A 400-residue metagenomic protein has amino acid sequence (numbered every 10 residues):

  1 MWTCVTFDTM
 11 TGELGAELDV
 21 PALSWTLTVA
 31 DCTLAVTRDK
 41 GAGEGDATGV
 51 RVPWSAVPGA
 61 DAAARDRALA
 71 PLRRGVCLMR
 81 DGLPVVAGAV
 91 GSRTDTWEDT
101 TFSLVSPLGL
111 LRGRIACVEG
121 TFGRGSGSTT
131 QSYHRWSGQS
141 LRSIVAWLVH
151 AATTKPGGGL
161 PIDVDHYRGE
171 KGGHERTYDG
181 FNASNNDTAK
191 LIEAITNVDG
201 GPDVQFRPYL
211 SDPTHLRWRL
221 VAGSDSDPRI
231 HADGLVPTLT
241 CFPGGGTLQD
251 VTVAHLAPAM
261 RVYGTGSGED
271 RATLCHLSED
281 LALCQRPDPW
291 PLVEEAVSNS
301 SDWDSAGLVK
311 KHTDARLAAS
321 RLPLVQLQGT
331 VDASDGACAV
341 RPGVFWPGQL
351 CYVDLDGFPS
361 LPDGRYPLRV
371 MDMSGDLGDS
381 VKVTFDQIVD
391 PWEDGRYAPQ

Functional and structural regions predicted by a protein language model:
M1-L27: Polar/acidic, low-complexity leader/linker segments enriched in S/T/G and N/D
C4, L72-D81, G348-F358: Short conserved beta-strand and strand-loop elements enriched in small hydrophobics with frequent Asp/Gly
A30-K40, V90-T94, Q205-L210, M371-S374: Short amphipathic beta-strand and strand-loop transition segments with alternating hydrophobic
R38-R67, C241-Q400: An acidic/polar, Gly/Ser/Thr-rich interaction patch typically located in mid-to-C-terminal regions of proteins
D66-R168: Surface-exposed cap/loop segments at beta↔alpha junctions
R93-L111, V164-P258: Short beta-strand-centered interaction patches in the first periplasmic/extracellular domains of large envelope
G113-V118, I230-G234, G395-P399: Short, charged, solvent-exposed linker or helix-capping segments at domain edges/interfaces that act as flexible hinges
